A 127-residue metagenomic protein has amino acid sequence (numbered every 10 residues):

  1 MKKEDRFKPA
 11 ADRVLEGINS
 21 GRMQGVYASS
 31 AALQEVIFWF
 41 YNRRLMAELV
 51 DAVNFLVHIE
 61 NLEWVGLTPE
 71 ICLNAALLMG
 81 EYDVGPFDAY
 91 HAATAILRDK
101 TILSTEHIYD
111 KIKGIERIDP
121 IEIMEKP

Functional and structural regions predicted by a protein language model:
M1-A28, F40-N54, M124-P127: Short, well-structured N-terminal submotif of metal-dependent ribonuclease cores
K3, Y27-A32, E60-G80: Acidic catalytic patch
A32, I71, H91, I108-Y109: Alpha-helix capping/helix-boundary segments
I59-W64, A92-P127: Acidic, PIN/NYN-like endoribonuclease modules and their adjacent C-terminal/linker elements
P86-F87: Alpha-helical solenoid repeat architecture
